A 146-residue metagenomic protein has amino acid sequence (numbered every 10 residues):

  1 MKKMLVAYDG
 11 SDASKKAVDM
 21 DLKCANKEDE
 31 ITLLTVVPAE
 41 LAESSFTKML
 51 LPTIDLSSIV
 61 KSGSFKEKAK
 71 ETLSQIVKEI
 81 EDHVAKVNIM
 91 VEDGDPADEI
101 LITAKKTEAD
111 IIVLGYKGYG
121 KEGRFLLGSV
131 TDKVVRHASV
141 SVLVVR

Functional and structural regions predicted by a protein language model:
M1-K2, R146: Absolute protein N-terminus
K2-D55: Small/aliphatic-rich secondary-structure junction motif
K15-L22, S74, D98-L101, K105: Amphipathic, non-transmembrane alpha-helical secondary structure
A25-K27, E81, S139: Short conserved AdoMet
T32, N88-E92, L143: General small-molecule cofactor/ligand-binding pocket signal
T53-K70: A short acidic, glycine-rich active-site loop that binds or catalyzes chemistry on phosphate/adenosine moieties
K78-I112: Structural beta-alpha unit
I102-R146: Gly/Ser-rich helix-loop-strand patches that form or flank binding pockets for ribonucleotide-derived cofactors
